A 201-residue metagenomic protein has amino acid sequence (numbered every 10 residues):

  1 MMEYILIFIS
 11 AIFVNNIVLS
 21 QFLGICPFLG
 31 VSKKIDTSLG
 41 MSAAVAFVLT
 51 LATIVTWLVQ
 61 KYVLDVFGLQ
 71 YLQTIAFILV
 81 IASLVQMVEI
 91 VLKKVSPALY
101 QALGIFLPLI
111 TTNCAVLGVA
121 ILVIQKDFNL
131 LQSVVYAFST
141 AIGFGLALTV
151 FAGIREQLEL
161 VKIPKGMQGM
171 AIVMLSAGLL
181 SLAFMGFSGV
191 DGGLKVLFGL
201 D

Functional and structural regions predicted by a protein language model:
M1-I5, L58-Y71, I121-Q132: Helix-coil boundary and interhelical linker segments in multi-pass alpha-helical membrane proteins
E3, A183-D201: Juxtamembrane boundary at the C-terminal end of a transmembrane helix
Y4-L19, G68-S83, V135-A147: Structural signature of hydrophobic alpha-helical transmembrane segments
I7, V14, V45, T50-I54 (+4 more regions): Hydrophobic core segments of alpha-helical transmembrane domains in multi-pass membrane transport and ion-translocation
F22-G30, E89-V95, G104-L107, C114-D127: Generic transmembrane alpha-helix signature in multi-pass membrane proteins, especially transporters/channels
L23-T37, V85-L99, F151-K162: C-terminal ends of transmembrane helices
D36-F47, Y71-F77, L99-I110, P164-A171: Cytoplasmic-side transmembrane-helix entry/capping segments in multi-pass membrane proteins
K61-G104: Ordered, amphipathic secondary-structure segments that act as subunit-interaction surfaces in large macromolecular
